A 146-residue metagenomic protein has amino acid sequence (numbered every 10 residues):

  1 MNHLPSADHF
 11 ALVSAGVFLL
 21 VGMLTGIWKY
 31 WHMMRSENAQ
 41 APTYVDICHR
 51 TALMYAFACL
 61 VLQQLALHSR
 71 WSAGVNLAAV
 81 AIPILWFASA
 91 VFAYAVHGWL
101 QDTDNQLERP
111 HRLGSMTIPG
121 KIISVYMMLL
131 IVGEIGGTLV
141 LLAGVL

Functional and structural regions predicted by a protein language model:
M1-P5, M33-V45, W71-S72, N105-S115: Membrane-interface interhelical loops and short amphipathic "cap" helices that link adjacent transmembrane segments
M1-V13, A143-L146: Basic/polar N-terminal segments that are highly enriched at the extreme N-terminus, encompassing both cleavable
S6-F10, D46, G120-S124: Membrane-water interface at loop-to-transmembrane-helix junctions
F10-W31, V45-A66, A79-G98, M128-L142: Hydrophobic cores of alpha-helical transmembrane segments in multi-pass integral membrane proteins
I47-Y55, R109-K121: Small-residue-rich segments of transmembrane alpha-helices in multi-pass membrane proteins, especially helix faces
A73-L77: Hydrophobic/aromatic-rich structural module bridging two neighboring secondary-structure elements via a short loop
A90-G114: Transmembrane alpha-helical segments of integral membrane proteins
S115-E134: Individual transmembrane alpha-helices with interfacial aromatic-anchor signatures
